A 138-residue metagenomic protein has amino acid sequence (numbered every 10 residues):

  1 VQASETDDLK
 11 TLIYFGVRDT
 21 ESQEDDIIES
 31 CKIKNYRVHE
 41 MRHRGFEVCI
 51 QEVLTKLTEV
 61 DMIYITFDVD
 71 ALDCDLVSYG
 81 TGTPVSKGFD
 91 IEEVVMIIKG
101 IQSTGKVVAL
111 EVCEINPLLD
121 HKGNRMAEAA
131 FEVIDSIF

Functional and structural regions predicted by a protein language model:
V1-F138: Conserved alpha-helical scaffold segments that buttress catalytic/binding sites
